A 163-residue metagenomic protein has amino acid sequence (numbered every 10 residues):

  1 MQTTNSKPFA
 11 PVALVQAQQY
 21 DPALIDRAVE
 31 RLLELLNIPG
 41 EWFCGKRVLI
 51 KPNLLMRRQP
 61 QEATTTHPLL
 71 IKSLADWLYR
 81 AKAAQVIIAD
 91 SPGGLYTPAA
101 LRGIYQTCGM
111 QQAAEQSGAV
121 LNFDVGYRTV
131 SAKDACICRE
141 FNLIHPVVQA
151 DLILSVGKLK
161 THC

Functional and structural regions predicted by a protein language model:
M1-C163: N-terminal and secondary-structure boundary signal
